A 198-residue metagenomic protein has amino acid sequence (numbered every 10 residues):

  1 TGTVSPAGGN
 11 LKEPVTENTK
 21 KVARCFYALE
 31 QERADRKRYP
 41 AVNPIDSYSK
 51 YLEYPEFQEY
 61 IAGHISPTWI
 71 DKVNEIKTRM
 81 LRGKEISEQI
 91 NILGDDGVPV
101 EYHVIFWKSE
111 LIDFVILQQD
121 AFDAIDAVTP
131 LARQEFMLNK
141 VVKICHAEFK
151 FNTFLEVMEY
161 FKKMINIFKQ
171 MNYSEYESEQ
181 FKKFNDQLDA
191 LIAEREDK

Functional and structural regions predicted by a protein language model:
T1-K169, E177-Q180, N185: P-loop NTPase catalytic core
Q187-K198: C-terminal accessory/interaction regions of large nucleic acid-associated machines
